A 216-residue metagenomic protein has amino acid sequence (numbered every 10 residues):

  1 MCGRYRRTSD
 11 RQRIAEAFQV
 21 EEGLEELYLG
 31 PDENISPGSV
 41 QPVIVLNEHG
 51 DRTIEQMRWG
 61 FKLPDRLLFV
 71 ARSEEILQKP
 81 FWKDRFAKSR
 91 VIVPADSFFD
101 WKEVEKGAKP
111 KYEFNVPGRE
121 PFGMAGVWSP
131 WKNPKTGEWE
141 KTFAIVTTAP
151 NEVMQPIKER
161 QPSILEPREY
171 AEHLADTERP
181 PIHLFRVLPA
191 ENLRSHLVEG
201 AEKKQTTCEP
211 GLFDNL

Functional and structural regions predicted by a protein language model:
M1-L216: Short linear sequence motif anchored by a di-proline
